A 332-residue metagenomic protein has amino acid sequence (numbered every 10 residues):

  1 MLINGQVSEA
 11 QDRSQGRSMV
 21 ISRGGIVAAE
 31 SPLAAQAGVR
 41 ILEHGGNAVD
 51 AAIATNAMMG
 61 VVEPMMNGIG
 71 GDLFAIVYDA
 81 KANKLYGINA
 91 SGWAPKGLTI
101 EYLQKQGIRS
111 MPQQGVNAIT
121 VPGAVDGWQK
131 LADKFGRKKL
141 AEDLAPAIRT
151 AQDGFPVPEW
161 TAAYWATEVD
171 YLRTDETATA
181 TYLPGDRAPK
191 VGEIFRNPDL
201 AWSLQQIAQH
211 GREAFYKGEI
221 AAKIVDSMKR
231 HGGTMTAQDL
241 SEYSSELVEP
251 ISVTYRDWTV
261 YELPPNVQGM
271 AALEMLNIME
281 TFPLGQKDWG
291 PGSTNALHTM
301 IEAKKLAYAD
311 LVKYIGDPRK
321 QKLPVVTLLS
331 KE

Functional and structural regions predicted by a protein language model:
M1-N4: Bacterial N-terminal signal peptides
V7-Q36, R40, A48-K217, A222-V267: Noncatalytic scaffold domains of N-terminal-nucleophile
L42, G211, P283-Q286: Short amphipathic alpha-helical interaction patches enriched in hydrophobic/aromatic residues with interspersed Lys/Arg
D186, T281-E332: Internal maturation/activation junctions in enzymes
M270: Flexible, polar/acidic helix-loop-strand segments at domain edges
I278: Conserved catalytic core of Hanks-type protein kinase domains
